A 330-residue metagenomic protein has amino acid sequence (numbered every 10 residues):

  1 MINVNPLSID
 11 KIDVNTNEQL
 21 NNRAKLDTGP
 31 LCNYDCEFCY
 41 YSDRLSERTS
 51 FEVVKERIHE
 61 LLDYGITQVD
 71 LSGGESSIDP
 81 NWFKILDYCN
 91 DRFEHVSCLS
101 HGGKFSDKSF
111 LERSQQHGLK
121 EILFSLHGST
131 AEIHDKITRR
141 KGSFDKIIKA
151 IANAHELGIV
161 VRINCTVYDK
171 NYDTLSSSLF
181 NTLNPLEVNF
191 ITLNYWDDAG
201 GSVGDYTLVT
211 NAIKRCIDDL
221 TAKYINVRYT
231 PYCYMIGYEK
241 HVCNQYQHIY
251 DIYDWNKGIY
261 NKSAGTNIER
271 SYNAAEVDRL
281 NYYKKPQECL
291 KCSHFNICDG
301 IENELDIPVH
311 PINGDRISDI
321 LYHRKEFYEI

Functional and structural regions predicted by a protein language model:
M1-N21, Y34, C89-D91: Recognition helices and adjacent regulatory flanks at domain boundaries
I2-V14, Y246-I330: Flexible mid-to-C-terminal extensions adjoining Fe-S/redox cofactors in radical SAM and related proteins
T16-E52, F295-C298: Canonical Radical SAM [4Fe-4S] cluster-binding loop centered on the CxxxCxxC motif and its immediate flanking residues
N22-L26, V69-L71, V96-C98, I122-F124 (+3 more regions): Hydrophobic faces of well-ordered beta-strands that scaffold small-molecule active sites in alpha/beta enzyme cores
L45-E56, E75-E121, L126-E132, R140-K146 (+2 more regions): Canonical radical SAM enzyme core domain
L62-D63, D91, E112-G118, E156 (+1 more regions): Acidic (Asp/Glu)-rich catalytic clusters
I66, F93-E94, G118-L119, L157-I159 (+1 more regions): A short helix->loop->beta-strand "cap" motif at the edges of active sites that frequently abuts
R140-A152, E156-A274, N281: Radical SAM enzyme [4Fe-4S]-AdoMet core and its adjacent flexible, acidic and glycine-rich loops/tails across
